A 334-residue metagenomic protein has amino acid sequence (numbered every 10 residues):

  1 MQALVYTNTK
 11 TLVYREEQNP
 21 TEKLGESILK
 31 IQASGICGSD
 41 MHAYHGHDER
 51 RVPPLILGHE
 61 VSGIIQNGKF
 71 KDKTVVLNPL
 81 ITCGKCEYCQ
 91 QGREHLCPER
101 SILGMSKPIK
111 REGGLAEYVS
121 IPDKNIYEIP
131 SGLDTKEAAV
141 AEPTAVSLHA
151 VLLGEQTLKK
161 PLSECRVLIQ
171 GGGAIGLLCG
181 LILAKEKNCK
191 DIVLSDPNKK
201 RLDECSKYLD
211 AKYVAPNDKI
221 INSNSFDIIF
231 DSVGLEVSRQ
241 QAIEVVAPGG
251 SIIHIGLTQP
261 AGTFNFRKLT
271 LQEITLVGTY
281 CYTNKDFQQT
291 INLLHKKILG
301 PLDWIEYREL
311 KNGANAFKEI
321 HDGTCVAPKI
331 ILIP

Functional and structural regions predicted by a protein language model:
P20-S34, D48-Q90, P130-G132: Glycine-rich beta-strand-centered segment in the early N-terminal region that forms part of a ligand/cofactor-binding
A33, F230-S232: Short, well-ordered coil/turn residues at beta-beta hairpins and beta-strand->alpha-helix junctions within
K85-Q170: NAD(P)H dinucleotide-binding glycine-rich loop of Rossmann-like/cofactor-binding domains, especially the beta1-alpha1
L133-P216: Mid-domain Rossmann-like dinucleotide-binding core that forms the NAD(H)/NADP(H) cofactor-binding site
A211-N217, Y307-N312: Short acidic-hydrophobic, aromatic-tinged amphipathic segments that line or gate anion-handling sites
I221-I229: A short acidic, Gly/Pro-enriched loop at the edge of an enzyme's catalytic core that lines a small-molecule cofactor
V237-K296, I333-P334: Glycine-rich phosphate-binding loop and adjacent beta-alpha segment of Rossmann(oid) nucleotide-cofactor-binding
Q240, N284, Q288-P334: C-terminal hydrophobic helical "lid"/dimerization subdomain of Rossmann-like NAD(P)H-dependent oxidoreductases
